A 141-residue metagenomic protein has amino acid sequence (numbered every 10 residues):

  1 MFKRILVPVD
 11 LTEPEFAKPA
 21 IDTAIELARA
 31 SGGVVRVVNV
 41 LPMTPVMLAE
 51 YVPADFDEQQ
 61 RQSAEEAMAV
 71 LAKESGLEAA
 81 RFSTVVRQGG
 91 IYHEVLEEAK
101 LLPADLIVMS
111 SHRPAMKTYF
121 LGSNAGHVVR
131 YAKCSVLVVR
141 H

Functional and structural regions predicted by a protein language model:
F2-E50: Small/aliphatic-rich secondary-structure junction motif
V9, N39, S110-H112, R140-H141: Short secondary-structure boundary segments
R36-V38, S83-R87, L137: General small-molecule cofactor/ligand-binding pocket signal
P53-F56, L101-L102, A125-H127: Short, hinge-like loop/turn segments at secondary-structure boundaries
A54-E66: A short acidic, glycine-rich active-site loop that binds or catalyzes chemistry on phosphate/adenosine moieties
K73-I107, P114: Structural beta-alpha unit
M109-R130: Glycine-rich, Arg-bearing micro-motifs that act as flexible, cationic patches
